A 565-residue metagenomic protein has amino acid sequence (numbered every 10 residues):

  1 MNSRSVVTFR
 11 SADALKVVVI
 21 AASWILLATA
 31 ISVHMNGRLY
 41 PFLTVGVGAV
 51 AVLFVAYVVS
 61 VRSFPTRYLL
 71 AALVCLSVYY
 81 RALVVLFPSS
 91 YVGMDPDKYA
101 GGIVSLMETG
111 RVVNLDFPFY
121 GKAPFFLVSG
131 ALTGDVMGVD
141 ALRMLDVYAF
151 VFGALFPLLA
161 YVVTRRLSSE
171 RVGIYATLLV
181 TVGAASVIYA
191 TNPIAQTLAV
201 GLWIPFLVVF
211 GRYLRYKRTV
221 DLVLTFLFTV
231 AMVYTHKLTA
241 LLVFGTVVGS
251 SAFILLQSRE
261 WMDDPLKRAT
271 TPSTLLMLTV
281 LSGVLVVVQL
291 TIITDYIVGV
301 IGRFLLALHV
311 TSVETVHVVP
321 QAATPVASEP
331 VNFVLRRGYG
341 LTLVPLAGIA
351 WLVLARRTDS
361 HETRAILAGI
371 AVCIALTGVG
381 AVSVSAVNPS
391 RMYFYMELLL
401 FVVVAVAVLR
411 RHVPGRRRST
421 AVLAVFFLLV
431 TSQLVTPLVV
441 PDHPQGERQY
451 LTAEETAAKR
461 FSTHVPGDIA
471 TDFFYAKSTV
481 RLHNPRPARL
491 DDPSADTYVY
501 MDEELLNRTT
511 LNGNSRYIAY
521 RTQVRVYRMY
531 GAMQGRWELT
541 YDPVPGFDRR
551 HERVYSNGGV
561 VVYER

Functional and structural regions predicted by a protein language model:
M1-V85, M277, L423-A424: Start-transfer (signal-anchor) and selected internal transmembrane alpha helices of multi-pass inner/ER membrane
R10-S11, Y216-T219, W261-T274, L335-G338 (+2 more regions): Membrane-interface helix-loop-helix junctions at transmembrane boundaries of multi-pass membrane enzymes, predominantly
S23-W24, T44-V47, L178, L202 (+1 more regions): Extracytoplasmic
H34-R38, R62-Y68, A82-M94, L290-G302 (+1 more regions): Helix-to-loop transition at the C-terminal end of transmembrane segments
T44, L241-L242, S385-H412: Hydrophobic/aromatic-rich transmembrane helices and adjacent perimembrane loops
Y68-V74, V78-G201, S390-Y395, E447: Active-site lumenal/periplasmic loops and adjacent helix-entry segments of GT-C-fold, multi-pass membrane
G93-D95, T191-A199, T219-V223, L227-V344: Transmembrane catalytic cores of multi-pass membrane glycosyltransferases and polysaccharide-assembly enzymes
I204-D221: Membrane-interface transmembrane helices that cradle and orient dolichyl/undecaprenyl
